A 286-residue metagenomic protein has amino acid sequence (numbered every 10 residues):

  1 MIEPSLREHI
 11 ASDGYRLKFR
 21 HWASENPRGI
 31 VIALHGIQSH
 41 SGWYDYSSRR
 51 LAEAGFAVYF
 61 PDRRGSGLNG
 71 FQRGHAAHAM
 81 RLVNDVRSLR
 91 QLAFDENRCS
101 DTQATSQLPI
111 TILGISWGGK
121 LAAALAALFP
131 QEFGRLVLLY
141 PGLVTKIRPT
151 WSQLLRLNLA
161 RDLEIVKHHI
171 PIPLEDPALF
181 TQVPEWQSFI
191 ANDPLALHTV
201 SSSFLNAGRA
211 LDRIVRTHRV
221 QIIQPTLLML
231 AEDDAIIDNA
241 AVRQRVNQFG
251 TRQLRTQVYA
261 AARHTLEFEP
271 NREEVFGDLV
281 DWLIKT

Functional and structural regions predicted by a protein language model:
M1-A23: N-terminal cap/lid segment of alpha/beta-hydrolase-fold proteins
R28, G36-S39: Active-site glycine-rich loops that stabilize anionic/oxyanionic intermediates across multiple enzyme folds
Q38-S41, G67-S106: Catalytic nucleophile-loop/oxyanion-hole region of alpha/beta-hydrolase and closely related hydrolase-like folds
S48-F71: Conserved alpha/beta-hydrolase
I115-S201: Alpha/beta-hydrolase-fold enzymes
I222, L228-L230, D234: Short beta-strand/loop motif that positions the catalytic acidic residue of the alpha/beta-hydrolase fold
Q224, D238-N247: Short alpha-helix in the alpha/beta-hydrolase fold that links the catalytic acid
Q253-T286: Catalytic active-site module of serine/aspartate enzymes centered on a nucleophile-bearing elbow/loop
